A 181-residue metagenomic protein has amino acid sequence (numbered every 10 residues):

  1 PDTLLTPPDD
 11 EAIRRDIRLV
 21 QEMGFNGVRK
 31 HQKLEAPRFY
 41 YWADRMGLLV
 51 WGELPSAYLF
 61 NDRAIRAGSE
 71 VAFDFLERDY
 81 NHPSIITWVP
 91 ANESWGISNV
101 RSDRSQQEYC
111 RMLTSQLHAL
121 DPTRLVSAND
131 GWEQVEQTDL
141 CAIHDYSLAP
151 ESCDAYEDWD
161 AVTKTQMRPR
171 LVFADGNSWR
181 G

Functional and structural regions predicted by a protein language model:
P1-E22, Y41, L125-S127: N-terminal carbohydrate-binding accessory modules
I17, G27-G181: Substrate-binding/catalytic cleft of secreted carbohydrate-active enzymes, primarily glycoside hydrolases
